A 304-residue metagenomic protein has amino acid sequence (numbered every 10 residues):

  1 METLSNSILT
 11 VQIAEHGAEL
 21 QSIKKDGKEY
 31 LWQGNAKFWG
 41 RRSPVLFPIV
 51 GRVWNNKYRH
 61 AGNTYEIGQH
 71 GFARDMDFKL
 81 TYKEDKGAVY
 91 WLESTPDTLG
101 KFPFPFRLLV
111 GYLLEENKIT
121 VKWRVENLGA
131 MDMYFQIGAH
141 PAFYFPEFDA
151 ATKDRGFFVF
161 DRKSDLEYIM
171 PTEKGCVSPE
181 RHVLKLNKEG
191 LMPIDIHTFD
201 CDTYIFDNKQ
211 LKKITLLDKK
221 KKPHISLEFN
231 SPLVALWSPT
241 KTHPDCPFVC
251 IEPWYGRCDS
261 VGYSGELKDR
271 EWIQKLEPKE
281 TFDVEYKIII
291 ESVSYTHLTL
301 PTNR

Functional and structural regions predicted by a protein language model:
L4, P96-E147: Acidic, contiguous internal or C-terminal segments within carbohydrate-active enzymes that form a structured patch used
S7-T64: Acidic-aromatic substrate-binding/catalytic surfaces of carbohydrate-active enzymes
L9, K25, Y65, H70 (+2 more regions): Acidic/His-leaning functional-site neighborhoods
I13, Y58-E66, W123, Q274-E291: Short Pro-Gly-centered flexible turn/kink motifs
N63-E116: Extended, loop-rich substrate-binding clefts of extracytoplasmic carbohydrate-active enzymes
L109-G111, E271-K275: Beta-strand-rich interaction surfaces with strong enrichment in secreted/lumenal proteins
F145, D149-N230: Active-site/ligand-binding surface loops and adjacent short beta/alpha elements that line catalytic pockets across
Y295-T302: Conserved small/polar residues in nucleotide/adenosyl-binding loops
